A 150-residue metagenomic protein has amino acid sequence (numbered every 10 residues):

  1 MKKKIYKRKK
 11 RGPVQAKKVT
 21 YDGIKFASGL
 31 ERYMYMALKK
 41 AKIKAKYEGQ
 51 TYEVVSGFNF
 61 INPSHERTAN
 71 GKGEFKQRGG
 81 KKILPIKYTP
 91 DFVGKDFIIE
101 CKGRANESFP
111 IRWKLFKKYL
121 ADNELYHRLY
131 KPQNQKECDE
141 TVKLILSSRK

Functional and structural regions predicted by a protein language model:
M1-K150: Electrostatic, structured charged patches in enzyme active sites and in nucleic-acid/phosphate-binding
